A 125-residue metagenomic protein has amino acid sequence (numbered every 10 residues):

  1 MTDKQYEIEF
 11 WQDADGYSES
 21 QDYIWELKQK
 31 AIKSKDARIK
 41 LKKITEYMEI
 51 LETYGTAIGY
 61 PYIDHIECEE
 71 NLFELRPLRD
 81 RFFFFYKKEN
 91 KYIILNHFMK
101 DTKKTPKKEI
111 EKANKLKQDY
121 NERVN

Functional and structural regions predicted by a protein language model:
M1-R79, E89-K91, M99-N125: Basic, Lys/Arg-enriched alpha-helical interface segments
L95: Conserved catalytic cores of phosphodiester-cleaving nucleases, focusing on short active-site segments
